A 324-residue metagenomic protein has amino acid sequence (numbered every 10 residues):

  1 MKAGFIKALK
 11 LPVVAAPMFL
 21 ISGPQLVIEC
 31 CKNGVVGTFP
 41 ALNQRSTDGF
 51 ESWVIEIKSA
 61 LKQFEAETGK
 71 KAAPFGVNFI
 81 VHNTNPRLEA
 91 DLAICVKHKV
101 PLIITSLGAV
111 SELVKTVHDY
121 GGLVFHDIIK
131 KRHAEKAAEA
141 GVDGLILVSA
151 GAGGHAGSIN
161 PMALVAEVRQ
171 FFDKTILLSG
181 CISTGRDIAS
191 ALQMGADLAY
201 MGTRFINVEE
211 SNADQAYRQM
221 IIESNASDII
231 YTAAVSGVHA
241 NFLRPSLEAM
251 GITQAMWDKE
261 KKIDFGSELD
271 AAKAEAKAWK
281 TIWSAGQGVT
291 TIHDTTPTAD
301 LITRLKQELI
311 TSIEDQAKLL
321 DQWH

Functional and structural regions predicted by a protein language model:
M1-H155, I159-T175: Active-site entrance/lid segments in N-terminal catalytic domains of soluble metabolic enzymes
I21, I182-S183: Residue-level detector of alpha-helix initiation sites
D127, G180-C181: Conserved acidic functional residues
P161-L177, S183-H324: Conserved active-site-proximal phosphate/metal-binding subdomains
